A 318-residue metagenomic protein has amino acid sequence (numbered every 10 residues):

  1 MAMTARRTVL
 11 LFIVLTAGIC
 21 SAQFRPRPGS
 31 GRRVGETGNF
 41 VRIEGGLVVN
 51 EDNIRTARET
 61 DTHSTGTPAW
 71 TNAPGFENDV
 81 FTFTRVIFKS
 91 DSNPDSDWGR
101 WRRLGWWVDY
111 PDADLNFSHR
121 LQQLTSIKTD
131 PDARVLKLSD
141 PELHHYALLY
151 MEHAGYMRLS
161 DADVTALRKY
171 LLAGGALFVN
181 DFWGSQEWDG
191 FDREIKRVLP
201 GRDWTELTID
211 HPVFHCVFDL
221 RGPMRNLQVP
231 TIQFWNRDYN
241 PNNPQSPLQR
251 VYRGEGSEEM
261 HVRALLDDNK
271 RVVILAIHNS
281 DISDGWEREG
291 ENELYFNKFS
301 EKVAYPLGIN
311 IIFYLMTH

Functional and structural regions predicted by a protein language model:
M1-L10: Bacterial N-terminal signal peptides that target proteins for export
I13-A22: Hydrophobic h-region of N-terminal signal peptides that target proteins for export in Gram-negative bacteria
Q23-L148, A154-G155, D281-I282, R288-H318: Aromatic-Pro/Gly-enriched surface loop or interdomain linker that acts as a lid/target-recognition segment
R25-P28, R32-V48, N53-I54, H63-S64 (+2 more regions): An acidic, glycine-rich "communication" segment
D79-F81, H144-L148, A173-L177, R202-D203 (+1 more regions): Loop/turn elements at helix/coil->beta-strand transitions in domains of secreted/extracellular proteins
F83, L148-W188: Short alpha-beta junction capping motif
D114-S118, V164, R168, W188-D192 (+2 more regions): Extracytoplasmic/secreted envelope proteins and their assembly/folding machinery, especially bacterial periplasmic
I127-K137, V179-F182, R202-D210: Surface-exposed patches in mature extracellular/periplasmic domains of secreted proteins
